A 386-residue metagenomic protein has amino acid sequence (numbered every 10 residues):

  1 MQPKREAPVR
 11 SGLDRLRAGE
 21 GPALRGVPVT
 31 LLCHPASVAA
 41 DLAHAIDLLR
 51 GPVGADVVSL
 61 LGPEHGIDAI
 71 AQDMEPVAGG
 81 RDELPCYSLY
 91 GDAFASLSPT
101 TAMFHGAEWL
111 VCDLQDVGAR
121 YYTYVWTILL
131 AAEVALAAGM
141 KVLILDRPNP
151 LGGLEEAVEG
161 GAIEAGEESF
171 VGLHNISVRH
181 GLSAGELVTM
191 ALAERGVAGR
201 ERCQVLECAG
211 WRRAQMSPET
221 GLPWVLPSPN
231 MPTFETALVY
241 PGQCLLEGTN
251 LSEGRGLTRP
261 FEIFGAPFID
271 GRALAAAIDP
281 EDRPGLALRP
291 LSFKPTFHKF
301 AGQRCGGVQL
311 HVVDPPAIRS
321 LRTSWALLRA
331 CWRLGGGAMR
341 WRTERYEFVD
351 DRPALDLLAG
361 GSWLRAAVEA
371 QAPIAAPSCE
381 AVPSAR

Functional and structural regions predicted by a protein language model:
P8-A55: N-terminal phosphate-binding or glycine-rich loops at protein starts, especially the Walker A/P-loop of NTPases
D56-E64, L145: Short internal beta-strands
A69-D73, L143-E168: Glycine-rich, charge-decorated loop segments at or immediately adjacent to ligand/cofactor-binding or catalytic sites
D73-A107, A119: Glycine-rich oxoanion-binding loops at beta->alpha junctions
D116-I128: Glycine/threonine-rich flexible loop motifs
E167-P241: Conserved anion/nucleotide-ligand pocket segment
W211-L291: Glycine-rich, aromatic-lined ligand/substrate-binding cores of catalytic and carbohydrate-binding domains
G265-A376: Conserved functional hotspot residues or short segments at active or partner-binding sites across diverse domains
